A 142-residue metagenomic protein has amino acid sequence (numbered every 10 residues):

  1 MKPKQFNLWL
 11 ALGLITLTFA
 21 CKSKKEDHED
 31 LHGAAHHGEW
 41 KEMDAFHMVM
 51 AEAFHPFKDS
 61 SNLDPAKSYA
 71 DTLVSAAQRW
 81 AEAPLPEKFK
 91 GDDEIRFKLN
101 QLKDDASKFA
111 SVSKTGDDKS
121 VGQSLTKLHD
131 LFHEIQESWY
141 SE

Functional and structural regions predicted by a protein language model:
M1-W9: Bacterial N-terminal signal peptides that target proteins for export
L17-A20: C-terminal motif of bacterial Sec signal peptides marking the signal peptidase cleavage site
K24-S68: Immediate post-signal-peptide N-terminus of mature secreted/exported proteins
E42-M50, Y69-T72, A76-R79, K98-D105 (+1 more regions): Amphipathic, well-ordered alpha-helical segments in soluble domains
S60-S61, F109, S113-S120: Short helix-adjacent coil turns
D64-D71, D92-N100, K119-H129: Short, charged, amphipathic alpha-helical segments
Q78-R96, S113: Short, solvent-exposed, charged loop/turn and helix-capping segments that join or cap alpha-helices on peripheral
F132-E142: Short, charge-rich amphipathic alpha-helical segments embedded in non-transmembrane helical bundles/solenoids
